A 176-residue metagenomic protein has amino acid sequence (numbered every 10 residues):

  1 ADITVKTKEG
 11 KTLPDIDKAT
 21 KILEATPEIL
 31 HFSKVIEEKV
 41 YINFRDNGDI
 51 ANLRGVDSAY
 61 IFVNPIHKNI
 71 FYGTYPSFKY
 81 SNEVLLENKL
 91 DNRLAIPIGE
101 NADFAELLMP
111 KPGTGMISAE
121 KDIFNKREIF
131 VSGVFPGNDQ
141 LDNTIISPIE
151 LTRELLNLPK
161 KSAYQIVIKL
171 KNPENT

Functional and structural regions predicted by a protein language model:
A1-N52, S58-Y80: Hydrophobic, regular-secondary-structure patches
D2-T4, E83, Q165-V167: Short aromatic/hydrophobic contact patches that present stacked aromatics for nucleic-acid/ligand binding
G10, E37, V56-A59, K89 (+3 more regions): Solvent-exposed coil/turn segments that connect beta secondary-structure elements in extracytoplasmic/periplasmic
T12-D17, N43-R45, I61-I66, S81 (+4 more regions): Solvent-exposed, non-transmembrane alpha-helical starts
D46-A51, K79-E83, A102, K126 (+2 more regions): Extracytoplasmic
A59, P65, L86-N101: Short, solvent-exposed hinge/capping segments at secondary-structure junctions
I98-K111: Short coil-to-beta transition motif at edge beta-strands of beta-rich domains
K111-T114, A119-T176: Mechanotransmission and gating elements of multispan inner-membrane complexes involved in transport and envelope
